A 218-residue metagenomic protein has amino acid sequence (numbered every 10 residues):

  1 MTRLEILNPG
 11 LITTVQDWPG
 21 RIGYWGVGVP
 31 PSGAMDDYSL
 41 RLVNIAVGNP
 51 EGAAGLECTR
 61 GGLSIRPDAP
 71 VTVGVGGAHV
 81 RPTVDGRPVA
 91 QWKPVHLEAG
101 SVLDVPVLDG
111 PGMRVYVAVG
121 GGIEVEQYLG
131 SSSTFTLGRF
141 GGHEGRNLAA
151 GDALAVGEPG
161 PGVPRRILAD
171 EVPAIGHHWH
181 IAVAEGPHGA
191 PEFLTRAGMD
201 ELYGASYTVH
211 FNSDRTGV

Functional and structural regions predicted by a protein language model:
M1-V218: Conserved "landmark" site that anchors the functional core of diverse proteins
